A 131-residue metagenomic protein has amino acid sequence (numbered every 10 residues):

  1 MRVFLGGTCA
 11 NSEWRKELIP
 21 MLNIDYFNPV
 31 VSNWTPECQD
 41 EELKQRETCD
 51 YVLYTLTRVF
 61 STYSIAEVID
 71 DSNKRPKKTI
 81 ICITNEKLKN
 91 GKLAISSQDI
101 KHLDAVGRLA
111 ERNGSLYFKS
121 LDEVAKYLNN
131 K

Functional and structural regions predicted by a protein language model:
M1-K131: Conserved catalytic or regulatory cores that recognize and/or transform ribose-phosphate-containing ligands
